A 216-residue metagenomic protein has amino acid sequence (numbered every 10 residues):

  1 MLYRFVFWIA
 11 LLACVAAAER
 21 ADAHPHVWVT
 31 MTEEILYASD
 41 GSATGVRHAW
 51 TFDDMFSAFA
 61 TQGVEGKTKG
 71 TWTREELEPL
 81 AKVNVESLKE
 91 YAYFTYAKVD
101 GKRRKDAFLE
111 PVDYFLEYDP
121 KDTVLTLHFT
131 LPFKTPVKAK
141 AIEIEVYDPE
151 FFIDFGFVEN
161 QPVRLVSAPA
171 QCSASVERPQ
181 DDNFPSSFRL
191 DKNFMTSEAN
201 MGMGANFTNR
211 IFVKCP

Functional and structural regions predicted by a protein language model:
M1-I9: Bacterial N-terminal signal peptides that target proteins for export
A10-L11, A21: Cleavable N-terminal signal peptides
P25-A58: Early extracytoplasmic/domain-onset interaction patches
W28-V29, K89-E90, N206: Short solvent-exposed loop/turn micro-motifs enriched in small/polar/acidic residues
G45, A58-Q62, A139-I144: Short, hydrophobic/aromatic beta-strand segments
M55-P136: Structured domain cores in non-transmembrane regions
D100-P216: Mature, soluble, non-transmembrane domains
